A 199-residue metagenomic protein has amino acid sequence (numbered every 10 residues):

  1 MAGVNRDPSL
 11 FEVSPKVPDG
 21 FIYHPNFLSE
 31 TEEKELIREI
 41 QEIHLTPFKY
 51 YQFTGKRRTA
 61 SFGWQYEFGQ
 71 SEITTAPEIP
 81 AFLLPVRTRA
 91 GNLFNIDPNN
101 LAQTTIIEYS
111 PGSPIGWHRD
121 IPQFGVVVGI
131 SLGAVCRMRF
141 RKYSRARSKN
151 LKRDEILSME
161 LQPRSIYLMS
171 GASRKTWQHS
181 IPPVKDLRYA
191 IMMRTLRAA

Functional and structural regions predicted by a protein language model:
M1-A199: Non-heme Fe(II) oxygenase metal-center motifs and adjacent flexible, charged/small-residue loops
